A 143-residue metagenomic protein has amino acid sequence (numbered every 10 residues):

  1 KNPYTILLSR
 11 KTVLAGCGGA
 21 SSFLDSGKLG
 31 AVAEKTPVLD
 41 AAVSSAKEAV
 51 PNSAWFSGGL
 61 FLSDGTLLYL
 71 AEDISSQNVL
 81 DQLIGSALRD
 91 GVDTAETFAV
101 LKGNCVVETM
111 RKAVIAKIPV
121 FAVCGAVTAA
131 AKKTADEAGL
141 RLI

Functional and structural regions predicted by a protein language model:
K1-S63, Y69-L70: Intrinsically disordered, low-complexity regions enriched in acidic/Ser/Thr/Pro/Gln residues
K47-F98: A mid-sequence, solvent-exposed acidic-amphipathic segment
S76-I143: Feature captures the catalytic cores and cofactor-binding loops of soluble hydro-lyases/lyases that act on carboxylate
